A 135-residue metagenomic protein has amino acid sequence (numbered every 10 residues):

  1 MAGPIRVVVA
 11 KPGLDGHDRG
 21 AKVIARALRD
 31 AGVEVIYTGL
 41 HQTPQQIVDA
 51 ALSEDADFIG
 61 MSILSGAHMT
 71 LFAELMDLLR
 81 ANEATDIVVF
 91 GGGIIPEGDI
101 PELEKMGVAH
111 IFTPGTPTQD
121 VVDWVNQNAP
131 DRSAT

Functional and structural regions predicted by a protein language model:
M1, R132-T135: Basic/polar N-terminal segments that are highly enriched at the extreme N-terminus, encompassing both cleavable
M1-P4, A84: Short, flexible coil/linker segments at domain boundaries that flank nucleotide/cofactor-interacting
A10-L14: N-terminal pre-triad scaffold of radical SAM enzymes
A21-N126: Cofactor-cradling patches in redox/metallo enzymes
V125-S133: Short, hydrophobic alpha-helical segments
